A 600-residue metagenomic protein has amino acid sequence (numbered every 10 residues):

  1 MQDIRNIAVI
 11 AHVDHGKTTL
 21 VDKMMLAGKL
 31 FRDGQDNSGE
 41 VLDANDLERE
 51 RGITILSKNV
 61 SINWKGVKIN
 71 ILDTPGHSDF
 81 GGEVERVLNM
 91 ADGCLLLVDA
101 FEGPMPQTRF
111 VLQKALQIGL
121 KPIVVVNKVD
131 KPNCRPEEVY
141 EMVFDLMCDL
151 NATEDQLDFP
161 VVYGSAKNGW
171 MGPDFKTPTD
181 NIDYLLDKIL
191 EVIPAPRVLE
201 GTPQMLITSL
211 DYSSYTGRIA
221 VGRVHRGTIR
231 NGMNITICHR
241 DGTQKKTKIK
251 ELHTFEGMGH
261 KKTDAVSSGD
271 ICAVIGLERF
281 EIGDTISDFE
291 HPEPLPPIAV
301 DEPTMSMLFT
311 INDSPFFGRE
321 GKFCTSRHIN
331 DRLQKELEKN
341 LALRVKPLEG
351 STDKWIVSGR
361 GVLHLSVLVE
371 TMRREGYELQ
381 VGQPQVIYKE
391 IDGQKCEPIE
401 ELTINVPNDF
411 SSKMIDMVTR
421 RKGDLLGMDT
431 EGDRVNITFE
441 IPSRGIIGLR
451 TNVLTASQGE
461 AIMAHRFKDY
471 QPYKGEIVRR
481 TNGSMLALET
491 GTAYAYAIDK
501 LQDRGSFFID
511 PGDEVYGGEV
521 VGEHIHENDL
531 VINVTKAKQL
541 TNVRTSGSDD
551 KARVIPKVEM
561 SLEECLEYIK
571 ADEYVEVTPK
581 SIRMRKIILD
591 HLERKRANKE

Functional and structural regions predicted by a protein language model:
M1-P104, M142, L210-S213: P-loop NTPase switch module centered on the Walker A-proximal segment
Q2-T19, A91, P104-Q113, G119-K121 (+15 more regions): Conserved structured catalytic cores and adjacent interaction surfaces of nucleotide-binding/hydrolyzing enzymes
D14, L20, G52, I71-D73 (+18 more regions): Residue-level signature of catalytic and energy-coupling elements of molecular machines, predominantly ATP/GTP-dependent
D36-L42, L150-V162, P196-L206, G242-F255 (+8 more regions): Interdomain boundary/hinge elements
K121, K131-E191: Canonical P-loop GTPase G-domain recognition
Q204-M307, F317-R319, N482, G491-T541 (+2 more regions): Conserved nucleotide-binding/hydrolysis modules and their immediate coupling elements across P-loop/ASCE NTPase motors
S314-L337, K551, I555: A short, contiguous, amphipathic alpha-helix enriched in charged residues
R583, L589-E600: Acidic, low-complexity intrinsically disordered tails
